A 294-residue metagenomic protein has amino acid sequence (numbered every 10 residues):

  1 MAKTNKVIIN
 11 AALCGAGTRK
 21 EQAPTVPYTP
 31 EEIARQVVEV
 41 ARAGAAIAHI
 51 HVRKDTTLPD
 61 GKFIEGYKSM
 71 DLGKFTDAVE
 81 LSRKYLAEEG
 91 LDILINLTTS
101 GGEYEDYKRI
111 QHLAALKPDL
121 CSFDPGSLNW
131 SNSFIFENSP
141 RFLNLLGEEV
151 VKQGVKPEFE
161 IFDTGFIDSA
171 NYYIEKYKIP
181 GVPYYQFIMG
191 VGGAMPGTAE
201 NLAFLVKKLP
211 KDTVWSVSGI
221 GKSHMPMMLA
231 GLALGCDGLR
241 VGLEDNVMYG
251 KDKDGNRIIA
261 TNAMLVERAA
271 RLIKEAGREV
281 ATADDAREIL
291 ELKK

Functional and structural regions predicted by a protein language model:
M1-T25, S122-N129: N-terminal small/glycine-rich loop or linker at the start of catalytic domains across soluble metabolic enzymes
L13-R35, N96-D106, N132-F136, E160 (+2 more regions): Active-site mouth loops of central-metabolism enzymes
E21, A46-A78, I188-M189, N246-D252: Glycine-rich, proline-tolerant flexible connector loops at the mouths of alpha/beta enzymes
I33, V40, H51, C121 (+3 more regions): Conserved, mostly hydrophobic/aromatic
P59-L97, L145-K152, F204-D212, A263-G277: Alpha-helix-loop-beta-strand connector modules within alpha/beta enzyme cores
F63-E137: Active-site beta->alpha loop and helix N-cap motifs at the rims of alpha/beta catalytic domains
L120-L243, I259-M264: Catalytic alpha/beta core domains of metabolic enzymes, predominantly
E267-K294: Mid-to-C-terminal alpha-helical segments outside catalytic/metal-binding sites
